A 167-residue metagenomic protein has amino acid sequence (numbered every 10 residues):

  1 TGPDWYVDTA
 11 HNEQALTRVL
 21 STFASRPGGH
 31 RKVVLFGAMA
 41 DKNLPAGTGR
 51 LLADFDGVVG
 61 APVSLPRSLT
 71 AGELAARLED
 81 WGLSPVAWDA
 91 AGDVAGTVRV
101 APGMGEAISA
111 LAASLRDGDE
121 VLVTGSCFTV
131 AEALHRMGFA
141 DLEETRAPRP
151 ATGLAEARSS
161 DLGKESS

Functional and structural regions predicted by a protein language model:
T1-G57: Nucleotide phosphate-binding/pyrophosphate-handling subdomain across enzymes that bind or process nucleotide phosphates
D4-Y6, T48-L122: C-terminal helical cap/extension that packs against the catalytic core of soluble nucleotide-cofactor enzymes
F23, P27, L78, G82 (+2 more regions): Active-site catalytic pocket residues across diverse enzymes, especially alpha/beta-hydrolases
R31, G57-A61, D141-R149: Short hydrophobic/aromatic-enriched beta-strand-loop microsegments
V63-R67, E144-S167: Short, flexible loop segments at boundaries between secondary-structure elements
S126: Active-site-proximal loop/hinge segments that shape catalytic or ion-binding/gating pockets
